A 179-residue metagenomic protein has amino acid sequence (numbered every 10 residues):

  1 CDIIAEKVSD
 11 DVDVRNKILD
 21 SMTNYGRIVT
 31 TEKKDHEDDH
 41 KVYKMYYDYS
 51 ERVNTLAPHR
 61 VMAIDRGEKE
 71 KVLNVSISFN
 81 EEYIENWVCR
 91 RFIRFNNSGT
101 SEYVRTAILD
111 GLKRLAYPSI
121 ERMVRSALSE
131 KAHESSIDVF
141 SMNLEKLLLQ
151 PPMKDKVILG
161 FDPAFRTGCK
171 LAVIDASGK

Functional and structural regions predicted by a protein language model:
C1-V157, C169, D175-A176: Extended, highly charged clamp/arch subdomains and adjacent linkers that form or line substrate-binding channels
I158-D162: Short glycine-aspartate micro-motif
P163, G168-C169: C-terminal interaction appendages of subunits in large macromolecular complexes
K179: Nucleic-acid-processing active sites and adjacent nucleic-acid-binding tracks, predominantly divalent metal-dependent
